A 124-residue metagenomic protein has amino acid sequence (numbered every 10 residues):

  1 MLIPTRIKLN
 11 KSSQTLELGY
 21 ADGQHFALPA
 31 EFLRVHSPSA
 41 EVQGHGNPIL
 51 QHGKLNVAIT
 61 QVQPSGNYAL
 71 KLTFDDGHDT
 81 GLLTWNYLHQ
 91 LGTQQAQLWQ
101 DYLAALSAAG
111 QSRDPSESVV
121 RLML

Functional and structural regions predicted by a protein language model:
M1-L124: Motif-centric detector for short Cys/His coordination patterns
